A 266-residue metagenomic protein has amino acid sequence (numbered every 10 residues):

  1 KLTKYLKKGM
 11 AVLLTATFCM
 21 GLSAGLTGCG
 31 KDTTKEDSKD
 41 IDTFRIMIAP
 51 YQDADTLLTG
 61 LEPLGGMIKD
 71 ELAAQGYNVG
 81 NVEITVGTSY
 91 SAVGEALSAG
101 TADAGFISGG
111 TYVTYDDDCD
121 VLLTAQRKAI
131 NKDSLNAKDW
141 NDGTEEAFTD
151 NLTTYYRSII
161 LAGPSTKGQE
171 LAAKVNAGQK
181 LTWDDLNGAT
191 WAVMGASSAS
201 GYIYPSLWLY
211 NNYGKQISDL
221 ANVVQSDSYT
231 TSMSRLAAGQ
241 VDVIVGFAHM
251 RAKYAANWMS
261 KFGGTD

Functional and structural regions predicted by a protein language model:
G21-G28: C-terminal motif of bacterial Sec signal peptides marking the signal peptidase cleavage site
G30-D32: Bacterial signal peptide processing site
E36-L57, N81-V86, G188-V193: Short, well-ordered beta-strand elements
D42, T114-T149, Y254-D266: Ligand-binding "clamshell"
I46-M47, D53-G80, L207: Short, polar/charged alpha-helical segment
Y77, E83-G105, G110-D118, S228-M259: Short helices/loops that flank or line small-molecule/ion binding pockets
R127-S198: A conserved helix-loop-strand patch within extracytoplasmic ligand-binding domains of the periplasmic binding
N187-D266: Pocket-lining segment of extracytoplasmic ligand-binding domains
